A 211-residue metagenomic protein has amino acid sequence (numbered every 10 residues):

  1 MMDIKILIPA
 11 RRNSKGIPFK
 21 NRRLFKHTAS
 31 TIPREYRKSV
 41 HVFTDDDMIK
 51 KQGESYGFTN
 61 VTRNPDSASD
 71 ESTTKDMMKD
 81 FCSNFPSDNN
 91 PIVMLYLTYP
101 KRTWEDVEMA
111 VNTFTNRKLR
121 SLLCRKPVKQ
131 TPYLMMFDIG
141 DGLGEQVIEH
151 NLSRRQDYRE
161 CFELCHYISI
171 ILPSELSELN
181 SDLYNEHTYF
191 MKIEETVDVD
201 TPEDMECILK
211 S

Functional and structural regions predicted by a protein language model:
M2-F43: N-terminal glycine-rich phosphate-binding loop and ensuing alpha1 helix
K5-L7, S39-H41, V93, L122 (+1 more regions): A structural signal for isolated positions on well-ordered beta-strands in alpha/beta enzyme cores
R37, S87-N89, N116-R120: Short, high-confidence coil segments that cap the C-terminus of an alpha-helix and link into the following beta-strand
T44-I49, S174-E175: Short, polar loop motifs at secondary-structure junctions
M48-V93, K101-N112: Short phosphate-binding loop-to-helix
D76-M77, P100-I193: Conserved core of the sugar-phosphate nucleotidyltransferase
F190-S211: Hydrophobic helical membrane-anchoring modules
